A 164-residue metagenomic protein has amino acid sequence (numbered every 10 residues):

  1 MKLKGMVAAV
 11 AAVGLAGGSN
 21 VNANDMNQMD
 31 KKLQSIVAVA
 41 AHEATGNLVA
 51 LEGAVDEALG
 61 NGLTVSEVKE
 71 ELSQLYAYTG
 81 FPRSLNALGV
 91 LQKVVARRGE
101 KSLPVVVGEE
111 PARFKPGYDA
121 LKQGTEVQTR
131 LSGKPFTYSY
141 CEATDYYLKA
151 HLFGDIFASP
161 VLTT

Functional and structural regions predicted by a protein language model:
L3-V10, G14, S19-L33, A44-N61 (+3 more regions): Acidic, glycine/proline-rich low-complexity segments that act as flexible tails and inter-domain linkers
A41: Extracellular/lumenal glycan-associated surfaces
